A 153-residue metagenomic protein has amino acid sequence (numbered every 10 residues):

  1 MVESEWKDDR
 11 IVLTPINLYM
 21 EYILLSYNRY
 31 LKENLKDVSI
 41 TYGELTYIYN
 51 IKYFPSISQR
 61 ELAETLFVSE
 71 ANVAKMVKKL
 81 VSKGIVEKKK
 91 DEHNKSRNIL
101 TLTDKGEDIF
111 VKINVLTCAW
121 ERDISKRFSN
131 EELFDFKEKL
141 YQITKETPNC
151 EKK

Functional and structural regions predicted by a protein language model:
M1-D9, N130-K153: C-terminal regulatory/oligomerization modules of transcriptional regulators
M1-V38: N-terminal leader segment of winged-helix/HTH proteins
M20, I48-I51, L140: Hydrophobic structural patches
M20-I23, Y27-Y30, L66, I109-S125 (+1 more regions): Alpha-helical linker/hinge and terminal dimerization helices associated with HTH transcriptional regulators
L25-N72: N-terminal helix-turn-helix DNA-binding core of bacterial DNA-binding proteins
N28, K78-E138: Charged, amphipathic alpha-helical coiled-coil/dimerization segments
F54, Q59, I85, I99 (+1 more regions): Alpha-helical transmembrane segments and membrane-interface helix-loop junctions in multi-pass membrane proteins
K75: DNA-binding alpha-helical recognition surfaces that contact promoter or target DNA
